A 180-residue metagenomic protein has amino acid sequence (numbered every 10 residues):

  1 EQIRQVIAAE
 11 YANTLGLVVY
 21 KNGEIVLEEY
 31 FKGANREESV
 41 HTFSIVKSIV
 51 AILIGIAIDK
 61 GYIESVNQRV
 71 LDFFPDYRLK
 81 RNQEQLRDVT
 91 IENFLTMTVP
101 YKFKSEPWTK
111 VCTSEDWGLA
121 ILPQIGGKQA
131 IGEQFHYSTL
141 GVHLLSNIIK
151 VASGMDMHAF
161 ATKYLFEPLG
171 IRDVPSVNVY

Functional and structural regions predicted by a protein language model:
E1, A12-N13, E38-V46, I63 (+6 more regions): Solvent-exposed, acidic/flexible segments
I3-A34: A short, well-structured edge-of-sheet supersecondary motif
A9, E28, I52, I56 (+5 more regions): Residue-level signal for well-ordered alpha-helical scaffold segments within enzymatic catalytic domains
G16-V19, I25-E28, F43, N93-L95 (+2 more regions): Structural recognition of the beta-strand scaffold that forms the well-ordered cores of secreted hydrolase catalytic
G23, H41-V66, F94, L145-I149: Active-site SXXK
Y30-A34, I54, H143: Acidic/histidine-rich, surface-exposed loop or edge segments in extracytoplasmic proteins
E37, Y101-Y180: Catalytic-site signature segments of enzymes, centered on catalytic residues
H41, K60-V99, Q124, A152-Y180: Active-site helix/loop module of the DD-peptidase/beta-lactamase fold, centered on the serine-lysine SxxK catalytic
